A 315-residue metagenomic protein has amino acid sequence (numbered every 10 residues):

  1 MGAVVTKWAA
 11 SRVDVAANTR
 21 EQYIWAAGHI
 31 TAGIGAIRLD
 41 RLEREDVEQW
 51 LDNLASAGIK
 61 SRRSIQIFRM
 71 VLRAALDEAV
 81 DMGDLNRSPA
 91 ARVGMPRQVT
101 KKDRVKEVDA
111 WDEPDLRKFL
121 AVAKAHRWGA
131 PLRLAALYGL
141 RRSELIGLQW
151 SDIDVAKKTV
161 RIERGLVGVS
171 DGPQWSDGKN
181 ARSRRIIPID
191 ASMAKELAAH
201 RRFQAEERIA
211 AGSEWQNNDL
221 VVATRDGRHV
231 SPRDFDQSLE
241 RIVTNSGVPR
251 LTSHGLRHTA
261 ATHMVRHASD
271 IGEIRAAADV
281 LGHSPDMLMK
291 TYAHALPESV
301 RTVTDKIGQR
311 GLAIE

Functional and structural regions predicted by a protein language model:
K7-D84, P89, V105, R228-D234 (+2 more regions): N-terminal core-binding DNA-recognition domain of tyrosine site-specific recombinases/integrases
T19, S64, E144, A276 (+1 more regions): Residues in the helix-turn-helix
D46, P89-R92, R97, D115 (+5 more regions): Ca2+-coordinating acidic residues in Ca2+-binding motifs
R62-M70, D81-L148, A156, R182-R184 (+2 more regions): Basic, Lys/Arg- and aromatic-enriched nucleic-acid-binding interface segment
Q98, K157, L166-M193, A199 (+6 more regions): C-terminal secondary-structure termini that scaffold catalytic or DNA-interacting sites
R117-G129, Y138, I187, F203-S213 (+2 more regions): Short, basic (Lys/Arg/His-rich) helix/loop patches that form interaction surfaces in the mid-to-C-terminal regions
D152-T159, R250, D270-T291: Short, polar N-cap/turn motifs at the start of nucleic acid-interacting alpha helices
